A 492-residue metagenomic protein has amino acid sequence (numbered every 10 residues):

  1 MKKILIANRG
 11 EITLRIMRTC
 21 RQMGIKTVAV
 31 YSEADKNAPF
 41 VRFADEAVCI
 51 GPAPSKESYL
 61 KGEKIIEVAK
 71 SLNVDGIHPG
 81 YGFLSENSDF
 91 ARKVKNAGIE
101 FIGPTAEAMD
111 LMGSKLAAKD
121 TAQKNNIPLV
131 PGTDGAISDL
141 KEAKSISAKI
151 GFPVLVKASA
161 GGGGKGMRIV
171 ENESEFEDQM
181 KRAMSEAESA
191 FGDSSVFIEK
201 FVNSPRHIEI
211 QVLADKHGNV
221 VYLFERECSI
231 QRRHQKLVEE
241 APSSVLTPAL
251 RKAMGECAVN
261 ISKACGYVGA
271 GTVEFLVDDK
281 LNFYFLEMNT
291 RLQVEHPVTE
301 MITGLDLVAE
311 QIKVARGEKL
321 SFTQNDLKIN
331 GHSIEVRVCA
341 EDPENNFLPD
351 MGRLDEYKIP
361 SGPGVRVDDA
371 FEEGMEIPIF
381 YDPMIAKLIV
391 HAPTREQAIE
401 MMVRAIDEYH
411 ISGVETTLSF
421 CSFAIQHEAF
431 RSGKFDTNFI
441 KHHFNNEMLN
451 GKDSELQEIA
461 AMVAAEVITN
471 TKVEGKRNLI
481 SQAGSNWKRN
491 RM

Functional and structural regions predicted by a protein language model:
M1-N125, I137-S145, M401, E458 (+1 more regions): ATP-binding N-terminal substructure of ATP-dependent carboxylate-amine bond-forming enzymes
I6-Q22, A47, K70-L72, G103 (+3 more regions): ATP-dependent carboxylate activation and anion-phosphoryl transfer catalytic cores that bind Mg-ATP to form
M109-M112, M167, M254: Methionine-biased hydrophobic packing positions in alpha-helices, especially within tandem helical repeat solenoids
G132-T133: Conserved beta3 strand of the protein kinase N-lobe
S145-L155: Acidic/histidine-enriched active-site and ligand-binding environments that engage anionic O-linkages
A158: N-terminal nucleotide-binding beta1-loop-alpha1 segment
